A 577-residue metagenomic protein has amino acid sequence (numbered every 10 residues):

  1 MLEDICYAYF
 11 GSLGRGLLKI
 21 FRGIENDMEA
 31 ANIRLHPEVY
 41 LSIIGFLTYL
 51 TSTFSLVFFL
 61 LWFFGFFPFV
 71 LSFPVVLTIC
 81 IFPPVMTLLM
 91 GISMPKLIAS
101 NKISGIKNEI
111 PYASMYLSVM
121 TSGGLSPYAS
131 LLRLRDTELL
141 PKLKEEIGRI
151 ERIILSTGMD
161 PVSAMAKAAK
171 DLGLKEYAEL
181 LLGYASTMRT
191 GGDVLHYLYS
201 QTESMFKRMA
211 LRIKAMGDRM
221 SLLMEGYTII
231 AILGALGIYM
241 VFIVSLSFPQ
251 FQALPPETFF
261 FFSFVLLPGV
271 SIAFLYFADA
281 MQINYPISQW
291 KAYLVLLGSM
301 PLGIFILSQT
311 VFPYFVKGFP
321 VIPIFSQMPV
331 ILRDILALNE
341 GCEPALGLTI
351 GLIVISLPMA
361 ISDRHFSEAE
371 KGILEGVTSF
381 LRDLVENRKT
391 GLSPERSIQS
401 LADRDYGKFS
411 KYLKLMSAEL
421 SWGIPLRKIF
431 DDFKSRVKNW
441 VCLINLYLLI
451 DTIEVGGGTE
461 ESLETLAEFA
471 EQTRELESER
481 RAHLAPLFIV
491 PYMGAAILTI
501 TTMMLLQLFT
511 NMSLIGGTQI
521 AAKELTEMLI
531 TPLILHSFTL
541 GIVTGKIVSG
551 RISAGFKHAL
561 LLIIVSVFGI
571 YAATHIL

Functional and structural regions predicted by a protein language model:
M1-F54, W62, M94, Y276-A345 (+3 more regions): Membrane-interfacial amphipathic helices
M1-N32, S114-L134, M159-A168, K175-A215 (+5 more regions): Hydrophobic alpha-helical segments characteristic of transmembrane helices
S42-W62, I81-L89, L211-F277, L297-V311 (+2 more regions): Bilayer-spanning, highly hydrophobic alpha-helical transmembrane segments
F64-P68, I98, S245-P249, M281 (+2 more regions): Juxtamembrane transmembrane-helix termini
V70-A169, E179, G303-K434, I444-T452 (+2 more regions): Juxtamembrane/interface alpha-helical elements of multi-pass membrane proteins
Y571-L577: Juxtamembrane boundary at the C-terminal end of a transmembrane helix
